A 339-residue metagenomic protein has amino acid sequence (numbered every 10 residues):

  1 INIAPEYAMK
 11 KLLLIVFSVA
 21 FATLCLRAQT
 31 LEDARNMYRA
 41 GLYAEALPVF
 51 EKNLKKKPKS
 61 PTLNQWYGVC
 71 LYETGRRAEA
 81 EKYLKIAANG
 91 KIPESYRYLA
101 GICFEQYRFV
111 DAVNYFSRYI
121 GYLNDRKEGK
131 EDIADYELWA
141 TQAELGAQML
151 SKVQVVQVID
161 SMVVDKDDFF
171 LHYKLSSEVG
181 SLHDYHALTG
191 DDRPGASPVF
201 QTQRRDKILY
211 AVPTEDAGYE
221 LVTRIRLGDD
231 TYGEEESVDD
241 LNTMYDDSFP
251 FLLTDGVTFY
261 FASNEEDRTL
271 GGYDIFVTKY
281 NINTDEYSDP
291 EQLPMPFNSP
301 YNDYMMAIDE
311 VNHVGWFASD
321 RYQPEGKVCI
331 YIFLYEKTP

Functional and structural regions predicted by a protein language model:
Q29-K52, K56-K57: Alpha-helical segment of the N-proximal tetratricopeptide repeat
P58, G90-I92, N124: Short coil turns that delineate tetratricopeptide repeat
W66, E73, E94, Y98 (+4 more regions): Short, conserved micro-motifs composed of acidic
